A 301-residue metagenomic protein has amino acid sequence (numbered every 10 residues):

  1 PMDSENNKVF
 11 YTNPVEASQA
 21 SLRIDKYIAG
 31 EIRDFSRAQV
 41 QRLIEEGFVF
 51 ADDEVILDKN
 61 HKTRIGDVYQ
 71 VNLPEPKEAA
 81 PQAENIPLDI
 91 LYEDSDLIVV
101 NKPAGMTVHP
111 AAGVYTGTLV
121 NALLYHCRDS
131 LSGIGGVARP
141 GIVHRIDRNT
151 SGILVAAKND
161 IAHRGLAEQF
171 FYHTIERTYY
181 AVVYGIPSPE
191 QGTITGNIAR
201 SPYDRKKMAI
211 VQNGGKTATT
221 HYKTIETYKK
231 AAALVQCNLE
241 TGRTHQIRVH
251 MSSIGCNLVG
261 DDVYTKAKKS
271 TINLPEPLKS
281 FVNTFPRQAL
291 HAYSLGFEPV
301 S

Functional and structural regions predicted by a protein language model:
P1-P202: RNA pseudouridine synthases
P1-R42, N213-K216, K230, E240 (+2 more regions): Pseudouridine synthases involved in rRNA/tRNA modification
D58-K62, Q236, R287: Short, surface-exposed secondary-structure edge patches
V71-L73, Y203-K206, T217-T219, L274-S280: Short Pro/Gly-enriched beta-strand edge/turn motifs at strand-loop
I90-E93, H221, K268-K269: Short, solvent-exposed cationic patches
G136-E168, E176, Y180, G196-C256 (+1 more regions): The conserved catalytic core of RNA pseudouridine synthases
